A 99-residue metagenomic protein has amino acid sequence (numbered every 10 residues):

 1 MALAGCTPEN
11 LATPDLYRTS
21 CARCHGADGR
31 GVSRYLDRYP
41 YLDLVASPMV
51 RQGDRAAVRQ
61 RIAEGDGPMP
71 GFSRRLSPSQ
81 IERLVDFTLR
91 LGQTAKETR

Functional and structural regions predicted by a protein language model:
A2-R18, T98-R99: Electrostatic cytochrome c docking/interface patches
T7-N10, C24-R30, A63, L89: Detector for the c-type heme attachment site
N10, R51-Q52, R75-P78: Short, solvent-exposed loop/helix junctions and linker helices that flank or host conserved functional motifs
P14, G26-R59: Gly/Gly-Pro-rich "capping" loops immediately C-terminal to redox-active cysteine motifs in periplasmic/lumenal
Y17-A27, M69, L84, T88: The canonical Cys-X-X-Cys-His
A22, Y35-D43, P68-G71, E97: Flexible linker/context regions in extracytoplasmic redox proteins
I62, P68, S73-R99: C-terminal capping alpha-helices of c-type cytochrome domains
